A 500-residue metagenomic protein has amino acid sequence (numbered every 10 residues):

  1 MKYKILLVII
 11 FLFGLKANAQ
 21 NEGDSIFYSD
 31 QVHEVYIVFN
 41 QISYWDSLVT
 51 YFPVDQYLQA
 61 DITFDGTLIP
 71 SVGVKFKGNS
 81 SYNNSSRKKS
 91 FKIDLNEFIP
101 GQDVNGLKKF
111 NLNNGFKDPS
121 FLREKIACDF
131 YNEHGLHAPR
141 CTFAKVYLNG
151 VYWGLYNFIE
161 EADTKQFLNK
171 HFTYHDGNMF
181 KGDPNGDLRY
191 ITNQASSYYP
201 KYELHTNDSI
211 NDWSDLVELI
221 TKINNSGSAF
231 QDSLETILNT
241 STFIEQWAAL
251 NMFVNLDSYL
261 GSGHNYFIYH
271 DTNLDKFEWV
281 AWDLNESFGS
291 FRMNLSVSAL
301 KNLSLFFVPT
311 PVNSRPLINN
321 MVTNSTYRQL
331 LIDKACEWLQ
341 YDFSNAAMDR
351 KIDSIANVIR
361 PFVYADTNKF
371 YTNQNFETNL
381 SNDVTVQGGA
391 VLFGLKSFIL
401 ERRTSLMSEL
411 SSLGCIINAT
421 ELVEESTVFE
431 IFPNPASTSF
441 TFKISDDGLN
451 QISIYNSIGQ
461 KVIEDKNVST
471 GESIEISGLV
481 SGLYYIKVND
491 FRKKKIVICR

Functional and structural regions predicted by a protein language model:
M1-N21, A419-T420, Q460, Y485-F491 (+1 more regions): Bacterial Sec-dependent N-terminal signal peptides
Q20-S120, I126: Conserved NTP-binding catalytic cores of kinases and kinase-like/nucleotidyltransferase enzymes across multiple kinase
D24-I26, D30-V32, S43, T50-F52 (+6 more regions): Middle-to-C-terminal accessory/interaction subdomains
Y36, G73, S90-D94, K109-N114 (+12 more regions): Structural recognition of the beta-strand scaffold that forms the well-ordered cores of secreted hydrolase catalytic
T63-F64, Y147, K487-V488: A general beta-strand register signal
K92-P100, L107, N114-G115, H134-P139 (+3 more regions): Internal "kinase-insert"/substrate-recognition segments embedded within catalytic cores of ATP-dependent enzymes
H134-Y147, S258: Short, well-structured beta-strand/strand-turn elements
V423-F432, A436-R500: C-terminal outer-membrane/trafficking sorting elements
